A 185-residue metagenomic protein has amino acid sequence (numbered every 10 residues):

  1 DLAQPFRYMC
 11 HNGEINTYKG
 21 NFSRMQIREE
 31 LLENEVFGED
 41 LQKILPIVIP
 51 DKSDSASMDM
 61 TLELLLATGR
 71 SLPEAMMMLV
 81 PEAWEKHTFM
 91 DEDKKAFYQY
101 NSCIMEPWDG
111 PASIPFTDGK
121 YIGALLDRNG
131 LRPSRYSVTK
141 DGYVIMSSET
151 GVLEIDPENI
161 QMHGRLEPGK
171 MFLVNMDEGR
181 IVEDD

Functional and structural regions predicted by a protein language model:
D1-D185: Conserved short alpha-helical segments that host acidic/polar catalytic motifs at enzyme active sites
